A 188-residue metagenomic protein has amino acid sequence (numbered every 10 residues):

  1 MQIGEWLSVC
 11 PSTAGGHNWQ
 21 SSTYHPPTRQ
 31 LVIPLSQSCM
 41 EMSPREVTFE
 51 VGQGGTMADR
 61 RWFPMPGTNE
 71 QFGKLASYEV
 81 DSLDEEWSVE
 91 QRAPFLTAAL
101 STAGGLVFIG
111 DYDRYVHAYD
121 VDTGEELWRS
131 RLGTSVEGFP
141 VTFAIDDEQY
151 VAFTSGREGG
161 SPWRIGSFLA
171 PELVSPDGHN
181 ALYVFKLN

Functional and structural regions predicted by a protein language model:
M1-N188: Beta-sheet-rich non-transmembrane sensory/scaffold domains
